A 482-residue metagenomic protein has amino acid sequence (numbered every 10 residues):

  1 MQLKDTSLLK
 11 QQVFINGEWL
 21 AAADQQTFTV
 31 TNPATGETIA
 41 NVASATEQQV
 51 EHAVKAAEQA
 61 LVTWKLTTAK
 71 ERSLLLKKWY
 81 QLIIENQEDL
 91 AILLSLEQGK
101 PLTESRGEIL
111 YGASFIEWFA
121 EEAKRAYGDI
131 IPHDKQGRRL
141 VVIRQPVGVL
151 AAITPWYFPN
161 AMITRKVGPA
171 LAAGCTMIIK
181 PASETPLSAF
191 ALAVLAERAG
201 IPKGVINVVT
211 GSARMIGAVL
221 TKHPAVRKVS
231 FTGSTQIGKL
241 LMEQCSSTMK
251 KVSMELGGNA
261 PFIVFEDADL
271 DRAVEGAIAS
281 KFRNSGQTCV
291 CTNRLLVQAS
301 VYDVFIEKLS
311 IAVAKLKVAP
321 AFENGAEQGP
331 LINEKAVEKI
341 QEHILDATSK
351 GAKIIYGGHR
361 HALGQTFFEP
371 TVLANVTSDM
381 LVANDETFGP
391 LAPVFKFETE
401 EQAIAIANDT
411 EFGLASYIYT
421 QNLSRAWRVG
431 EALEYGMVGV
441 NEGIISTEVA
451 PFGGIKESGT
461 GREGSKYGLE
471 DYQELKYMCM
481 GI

Functional and structural regions predicted by a protein language model:
M1-A34: Hydrophobic face of amphipathic alpha-helices that form TPR/SEL1-like repeat modules and related alpha-solenoid
G36, R72, L94, I116 (+9 more regions): Residue-level signal for inorganic ion chemistry
E37-A126, G137: Glycine-rich loop-to-alpha-helix module at the N-terminal edge of alpha/beta enzyme cores
E37-N41, V226, I263, K317 (+4 more regions): Conserved C-terminal structural/oligomerization subdomain of aldehyde/semialdehyde dehydrogenase
T38-A45, A60-L66, A152, F262-F265 (+5 more regions): Short, well-ordered beta-strand elements within core beta-sheets of diverse protein domains
L61, K65, Y80-Q87, A91 (+19 more regions): Structural signal for hydrophobic packing residues in well-ordered secondary-structure cores of soluble enzyme domains
G128-R272, F397: Rossmann-like NAD(P) dinucleotide-binding subdomain of oxidoreductase/dehydrogenase enzymes
Q236-T377, V440: ALDH superfamily catalytic-core signature
